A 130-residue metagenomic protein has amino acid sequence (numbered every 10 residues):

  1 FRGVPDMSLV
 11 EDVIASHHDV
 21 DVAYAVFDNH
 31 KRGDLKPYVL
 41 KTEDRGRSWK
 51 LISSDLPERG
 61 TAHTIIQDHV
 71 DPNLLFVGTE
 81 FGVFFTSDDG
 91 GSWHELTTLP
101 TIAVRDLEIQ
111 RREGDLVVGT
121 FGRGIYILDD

Functional and structural regions predicted by a protein language model:
F1-D130: Beta-propeller blade termini and top-face loops
